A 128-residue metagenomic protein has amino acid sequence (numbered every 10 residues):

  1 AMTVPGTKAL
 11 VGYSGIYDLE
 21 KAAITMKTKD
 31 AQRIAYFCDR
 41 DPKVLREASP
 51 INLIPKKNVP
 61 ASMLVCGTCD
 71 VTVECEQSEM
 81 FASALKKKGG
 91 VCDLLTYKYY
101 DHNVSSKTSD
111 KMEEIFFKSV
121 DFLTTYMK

Functional and structural regions predicted by a protein language model:
A1-P5: Short glycine-enriched nucleophile-adjacent loop and the immediately C-terminal alpha-helix near the catalytic center
V11-S14, V65, Y97-K98: Alpha/beta-hydrolase-fold catalytic nucleophile elbow
I16, E20-L53: Mobile cap/lid helix-loop segments that gate and shape the active-site cleft of serine hydrolases
I16-L19, C69-V71, Y99-N103: Solvent-exposed loop/turn segments at secondary-structure junctions within structured extracellular/periplasmic domains
A23, C75-E76: Conserved catalytic-core motifs of eukaryotic protein kinase domains, centered on the activation segment
P50-V59, E76: Conserved serine/cysteine hydrolase catalytic core
K57-N58, M63-C66, D70: Short beta-strand/loop motif that positions the catalytic acidic residue of the alpha/beta-hydrolase fold
E76-K128: C-terminal catalytic histidine-bearing segment of alpha/beta-hydrolase fold enzymes
